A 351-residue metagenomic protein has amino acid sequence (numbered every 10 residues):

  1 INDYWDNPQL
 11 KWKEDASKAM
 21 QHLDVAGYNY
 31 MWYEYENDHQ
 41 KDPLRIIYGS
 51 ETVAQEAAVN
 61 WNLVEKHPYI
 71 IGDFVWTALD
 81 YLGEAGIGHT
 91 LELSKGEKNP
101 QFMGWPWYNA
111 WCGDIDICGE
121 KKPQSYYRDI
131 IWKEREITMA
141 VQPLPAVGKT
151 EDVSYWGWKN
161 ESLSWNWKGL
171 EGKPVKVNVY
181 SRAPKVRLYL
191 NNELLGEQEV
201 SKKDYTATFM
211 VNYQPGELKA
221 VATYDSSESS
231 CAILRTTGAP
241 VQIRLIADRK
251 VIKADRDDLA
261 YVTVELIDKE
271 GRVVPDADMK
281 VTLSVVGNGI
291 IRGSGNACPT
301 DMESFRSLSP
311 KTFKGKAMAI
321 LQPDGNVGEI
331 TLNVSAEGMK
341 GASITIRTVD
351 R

Functional and structural regions predicted by a protein language model:
I1-D257, K269-V273: Substrate-binding clefts and catalytic carboxylate motifs of secreted carbohydrate-active enzymes
K185-E193, D278-R292: Extended low-complexity, serine/threonine- and proline-enriched intrinsically disordered segments
E193-K202, R292-S309: Solvent-exposed serine/threonine-rich low-complexity stretches and specific carbohydrate-binding patches
T208-Y213, S304-G325: Short, hydrophobic beta-strand segments
A222, L266, V334-A336: Conserved structural position at the C-terminal beta-strand of extracellular beta-sandwich adhesion modules
C231-G238, K340-R351: Short beta-strand elements
V241-L245, L283-T300: Short aromatic-acidic-glycine turn motif
R256-V262, G328: Short, solvent-exposed loop/turn segments enriched in Ser/Thr/Gly
